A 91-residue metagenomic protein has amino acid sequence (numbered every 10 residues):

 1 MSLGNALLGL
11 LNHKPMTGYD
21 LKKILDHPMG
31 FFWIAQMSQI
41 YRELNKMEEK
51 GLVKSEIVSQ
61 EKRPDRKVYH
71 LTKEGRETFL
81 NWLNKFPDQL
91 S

Functional and structural regions predicted by a protein language model:
M1-L90: Basic helix-turn-helix/winged-helix DNA-binding cores and closely related short helical interaction motifs
